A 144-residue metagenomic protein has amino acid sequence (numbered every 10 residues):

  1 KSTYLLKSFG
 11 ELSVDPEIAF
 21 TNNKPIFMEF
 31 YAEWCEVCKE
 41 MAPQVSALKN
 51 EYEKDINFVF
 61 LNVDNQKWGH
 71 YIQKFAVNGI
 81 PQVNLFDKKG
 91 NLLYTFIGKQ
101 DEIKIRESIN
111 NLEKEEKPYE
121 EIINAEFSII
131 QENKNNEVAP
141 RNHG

Functional and structural regions predicted by a protein language model:
K1-N22: N-terminal leader/targeting and pre-domain segments
K1-T3, K7, E116-G144: Non-globular targeting/processing and membrane-anchoring segments
F20-E33: Short active-site neighborhood of thiol/selenol oxidoreductases, capturing the structured segment around
N23-I26, E53-N57, K88: Loop/turn elements at helix/coil->beta-strand transitions in domains of secreted/extracellular proteins
F30, K49, E53-G69: Thiol-based oxidoreductase modules, predominantly thioredoxin-like and allied folds used for disulfide exchange
Y31, K39-M41, F75: Detector for the c-type heme attachment site
V37-Y52: Typically the conserved alpha-helix immediately C-terminal to a functionally engaged Cys/Sec in thioredoxin-like
G79, N84-I129: Non-catalytic, surface beta->alpha helical segment in thiol-disulfide oxidoreductase systems
